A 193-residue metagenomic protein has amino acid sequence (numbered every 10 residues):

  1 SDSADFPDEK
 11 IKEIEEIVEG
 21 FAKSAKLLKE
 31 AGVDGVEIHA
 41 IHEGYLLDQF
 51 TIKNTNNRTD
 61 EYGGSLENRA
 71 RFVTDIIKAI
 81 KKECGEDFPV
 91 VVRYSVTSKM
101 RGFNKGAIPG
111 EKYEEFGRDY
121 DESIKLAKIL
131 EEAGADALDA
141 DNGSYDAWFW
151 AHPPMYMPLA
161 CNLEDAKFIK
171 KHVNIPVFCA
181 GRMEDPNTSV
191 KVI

Functional and structural regions predicted by a protein language model:
S1-I193: Flavin-dependent oxidoreductase catalytic cores
